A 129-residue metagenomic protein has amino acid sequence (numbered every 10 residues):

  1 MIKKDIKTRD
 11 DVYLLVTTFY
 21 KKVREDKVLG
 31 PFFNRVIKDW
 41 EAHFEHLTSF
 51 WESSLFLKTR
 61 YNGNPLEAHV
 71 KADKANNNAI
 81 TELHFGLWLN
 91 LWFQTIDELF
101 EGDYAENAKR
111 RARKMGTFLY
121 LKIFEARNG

Functional and structural regions predicted by a protein language model:
I2-T8, K109-G129: Short terminal or interdomain "cap/linker" segment that borders an active site or interface and mediates
Y13-V16, Y20-R24, V28-N90, I96 (+1 more regions): Heme-based O2/NO sensor domains and their adjacent alpha-helical segments, primarily globin folds but also including
Q94-A105, K109: Well-ordered alpha/beta subsegment
